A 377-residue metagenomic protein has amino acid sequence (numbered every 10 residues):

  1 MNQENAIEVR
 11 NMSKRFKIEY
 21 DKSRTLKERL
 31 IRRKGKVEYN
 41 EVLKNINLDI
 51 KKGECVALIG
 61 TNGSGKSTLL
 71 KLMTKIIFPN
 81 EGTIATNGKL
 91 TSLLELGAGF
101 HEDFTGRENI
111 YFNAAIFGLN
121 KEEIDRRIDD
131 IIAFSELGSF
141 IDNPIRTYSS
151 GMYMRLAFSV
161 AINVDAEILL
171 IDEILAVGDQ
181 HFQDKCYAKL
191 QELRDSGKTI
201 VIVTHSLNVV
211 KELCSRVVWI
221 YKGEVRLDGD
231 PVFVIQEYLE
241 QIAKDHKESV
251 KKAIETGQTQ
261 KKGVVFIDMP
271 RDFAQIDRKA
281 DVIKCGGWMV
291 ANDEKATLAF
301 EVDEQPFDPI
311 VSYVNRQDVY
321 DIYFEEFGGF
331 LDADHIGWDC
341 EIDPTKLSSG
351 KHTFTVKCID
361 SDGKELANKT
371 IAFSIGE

Functional and structural regions predicted by a protein language model:
N2-K44, P231-T256: Pre-NBD coupling/linker segments of ABC/ABC-like ATPases
K27-L30, Y111, E123-F140: Conserved ABC ATPase "signature" region
I59-T61: The feature captures the beta-strand-to-loop junction immediately N-terminal to the Walker
T204-H205: H-loop/switch region of ABC-family ATPase nucleotide-binding domains
E212-W219: Conserved catalytic segment of ABC-fold P-loop ATPases
K222-G223, Y238: Conserved ABC ATPase "signature" C-loop
E255-E377: Basic, ligand-binding patches in group-transfer machinery, especially extracytoplasmic/periplasmic segments
